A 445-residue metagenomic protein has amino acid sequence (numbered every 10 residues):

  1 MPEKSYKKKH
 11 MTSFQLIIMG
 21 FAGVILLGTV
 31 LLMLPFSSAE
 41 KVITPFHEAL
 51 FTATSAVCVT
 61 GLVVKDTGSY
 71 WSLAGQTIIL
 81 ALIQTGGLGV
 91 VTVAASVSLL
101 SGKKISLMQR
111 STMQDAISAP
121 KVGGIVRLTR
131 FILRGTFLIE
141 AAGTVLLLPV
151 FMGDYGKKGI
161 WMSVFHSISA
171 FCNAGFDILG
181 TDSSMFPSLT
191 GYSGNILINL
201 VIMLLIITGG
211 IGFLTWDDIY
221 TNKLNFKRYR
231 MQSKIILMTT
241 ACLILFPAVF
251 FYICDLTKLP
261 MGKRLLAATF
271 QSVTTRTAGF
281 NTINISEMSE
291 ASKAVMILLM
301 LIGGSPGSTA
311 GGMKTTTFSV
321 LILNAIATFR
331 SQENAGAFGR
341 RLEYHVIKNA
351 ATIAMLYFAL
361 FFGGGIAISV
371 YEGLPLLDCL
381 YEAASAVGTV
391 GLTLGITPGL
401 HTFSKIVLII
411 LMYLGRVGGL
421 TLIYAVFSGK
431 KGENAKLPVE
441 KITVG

Functional and structural regions predicted by a protein language model:
M1-G445: Membrane-proximal intracellular helices of multi-pass ion channels
